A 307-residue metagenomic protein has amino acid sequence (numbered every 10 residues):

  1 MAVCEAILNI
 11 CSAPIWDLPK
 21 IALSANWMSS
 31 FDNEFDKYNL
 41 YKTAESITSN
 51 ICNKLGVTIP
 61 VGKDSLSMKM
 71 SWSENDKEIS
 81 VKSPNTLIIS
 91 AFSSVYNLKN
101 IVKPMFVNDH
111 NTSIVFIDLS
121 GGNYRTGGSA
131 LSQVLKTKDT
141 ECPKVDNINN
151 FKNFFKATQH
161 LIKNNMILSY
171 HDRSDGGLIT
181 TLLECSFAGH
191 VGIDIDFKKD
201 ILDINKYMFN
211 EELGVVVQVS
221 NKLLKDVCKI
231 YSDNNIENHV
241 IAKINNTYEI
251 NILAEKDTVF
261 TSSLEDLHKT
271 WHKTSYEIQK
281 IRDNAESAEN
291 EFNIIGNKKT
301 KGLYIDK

Functional and structural regions predicted by a protein language model:
M1-M70: A glycine-rich phosphate/pyrophosphate-binding beta-strand-loop-alpha-helix module
I15, Y41-T43, T58, D64-F209 (+1 more regions): Intein/HINT protein-splicing elements and their conserved insertion hotspots or analogous self-processing inserts
E212-G214: Short, solvent-exposed beta-strand edge segments and adjacent coil->beta transition regions
V216-S220: Short hydrophobic/aromatic beta-strand micro-patches that form the beta-sheet surface supporting nucleotide- or nucleic
